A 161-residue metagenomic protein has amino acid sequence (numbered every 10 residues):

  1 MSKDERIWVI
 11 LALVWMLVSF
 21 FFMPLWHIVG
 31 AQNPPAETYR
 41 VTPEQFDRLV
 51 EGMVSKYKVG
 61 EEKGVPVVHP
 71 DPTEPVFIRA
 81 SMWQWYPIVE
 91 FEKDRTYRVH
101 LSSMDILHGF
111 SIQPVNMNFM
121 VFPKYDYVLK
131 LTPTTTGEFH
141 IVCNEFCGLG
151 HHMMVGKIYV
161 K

Functional and structural regions predicted by a protein language model:
M1-A80: Extracytoplasmic entry segments of secretory-pathway proteins
D71-T73, Q84, F122-D126, H151-M153: Short, solvent-exposed coil/turn segments
I78, V99, C143: Divalent metal-coordination and catalytic microenvironments
A80-Q84, P114-N116: Short, well-ordered turn and helix-capping elements at secondary-structure junctions
Q84-E90: Short beta-strand segments of immunoglobulin-like
E90, T96-H140, M154: Membrane-embedded segments
N144-H151: Short, exposed beta-strand-loop hairpins at the edges of beta-sheets in extracellular/periplasmic proteins
I158-V160: Interdomain boundary/hinge segments at the C-termini of tandem beta-sandwich modules
